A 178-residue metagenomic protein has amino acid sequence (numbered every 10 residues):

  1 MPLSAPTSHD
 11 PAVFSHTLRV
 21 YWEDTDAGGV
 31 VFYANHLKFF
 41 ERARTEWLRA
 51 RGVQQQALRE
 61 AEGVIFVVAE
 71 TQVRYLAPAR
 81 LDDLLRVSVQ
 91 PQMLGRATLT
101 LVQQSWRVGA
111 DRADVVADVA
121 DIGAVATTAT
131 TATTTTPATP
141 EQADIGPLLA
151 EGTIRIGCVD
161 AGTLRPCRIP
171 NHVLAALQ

Functional and structural regions predicted by a protein language model:
P2-T7, H16, Y75-L84, Q92-Q178: HotDog/MaoC-like acyl-thioester-processing domains
P2-V68, I122, G157-Q178: Hot-dog-fold acyl-thioester-processing enzymes
V68-E70, T100: Short coil/loop residues immediately preceding or within conserved phosphate-binding loops of NTP-utilizing enzyme
